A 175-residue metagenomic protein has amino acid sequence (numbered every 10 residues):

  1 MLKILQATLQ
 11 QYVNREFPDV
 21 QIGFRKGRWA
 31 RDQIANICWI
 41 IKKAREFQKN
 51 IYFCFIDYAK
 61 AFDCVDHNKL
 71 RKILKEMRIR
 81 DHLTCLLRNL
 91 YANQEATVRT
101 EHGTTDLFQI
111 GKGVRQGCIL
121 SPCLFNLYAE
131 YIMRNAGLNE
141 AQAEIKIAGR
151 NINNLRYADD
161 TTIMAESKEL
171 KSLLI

Functional and structural regions predicted by a protein language model:
M1-I175: Nucleotidyl polymerases of mobile genetic elements and RNA viruses
